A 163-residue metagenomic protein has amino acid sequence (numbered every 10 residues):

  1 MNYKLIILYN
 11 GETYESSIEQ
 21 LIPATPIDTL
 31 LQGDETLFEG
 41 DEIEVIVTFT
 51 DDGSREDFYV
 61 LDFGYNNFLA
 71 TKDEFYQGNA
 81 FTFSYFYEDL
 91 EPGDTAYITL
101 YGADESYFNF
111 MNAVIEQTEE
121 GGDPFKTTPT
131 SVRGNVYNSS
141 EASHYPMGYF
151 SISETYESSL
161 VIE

Functional and structural regions predicted by a protein language model:
M1-E163: A sequence/structural signal for flexible, mid-protein segments enriched in small/helix-disrupting residues
